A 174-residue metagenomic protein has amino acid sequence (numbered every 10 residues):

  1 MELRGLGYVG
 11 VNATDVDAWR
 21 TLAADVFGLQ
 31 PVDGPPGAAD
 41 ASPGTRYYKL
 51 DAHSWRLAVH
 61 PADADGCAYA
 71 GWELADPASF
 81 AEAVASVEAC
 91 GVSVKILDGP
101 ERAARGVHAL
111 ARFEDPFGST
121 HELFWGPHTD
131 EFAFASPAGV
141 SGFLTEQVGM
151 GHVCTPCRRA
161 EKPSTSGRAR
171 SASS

Functional and structural regions predicted by a protein language model:
M1, P61, F143-L144: Short helix-capping and inter-helix turn/linker motifs at the boundaries of alpha-helical repeat units
M1-R4, Y8-W55, T155-S174: Core segments of cupin and vicinal oxygen chelate
G5-T14, A62-E88, A109-D115, V148-R158: Vicinal oxygen chelate
Q30, A68-G71, F132-A135: A short, polar/proline- and glycine-enriched secondary-structure boundary/capping micro-motif
P35-G37, G44, K49-A75, D98-P100: Conserved donor-binding loop and adjoining core beta-sheet/short helix segment in diverse acyl/aminoacyl transferases
L50, P61, W125-P127, V153: Residue-level signal for short segments within beta-strands and strand-turn junctions of well-structured beta-sheet
C90-G149: Vicinal oxygen chelate
